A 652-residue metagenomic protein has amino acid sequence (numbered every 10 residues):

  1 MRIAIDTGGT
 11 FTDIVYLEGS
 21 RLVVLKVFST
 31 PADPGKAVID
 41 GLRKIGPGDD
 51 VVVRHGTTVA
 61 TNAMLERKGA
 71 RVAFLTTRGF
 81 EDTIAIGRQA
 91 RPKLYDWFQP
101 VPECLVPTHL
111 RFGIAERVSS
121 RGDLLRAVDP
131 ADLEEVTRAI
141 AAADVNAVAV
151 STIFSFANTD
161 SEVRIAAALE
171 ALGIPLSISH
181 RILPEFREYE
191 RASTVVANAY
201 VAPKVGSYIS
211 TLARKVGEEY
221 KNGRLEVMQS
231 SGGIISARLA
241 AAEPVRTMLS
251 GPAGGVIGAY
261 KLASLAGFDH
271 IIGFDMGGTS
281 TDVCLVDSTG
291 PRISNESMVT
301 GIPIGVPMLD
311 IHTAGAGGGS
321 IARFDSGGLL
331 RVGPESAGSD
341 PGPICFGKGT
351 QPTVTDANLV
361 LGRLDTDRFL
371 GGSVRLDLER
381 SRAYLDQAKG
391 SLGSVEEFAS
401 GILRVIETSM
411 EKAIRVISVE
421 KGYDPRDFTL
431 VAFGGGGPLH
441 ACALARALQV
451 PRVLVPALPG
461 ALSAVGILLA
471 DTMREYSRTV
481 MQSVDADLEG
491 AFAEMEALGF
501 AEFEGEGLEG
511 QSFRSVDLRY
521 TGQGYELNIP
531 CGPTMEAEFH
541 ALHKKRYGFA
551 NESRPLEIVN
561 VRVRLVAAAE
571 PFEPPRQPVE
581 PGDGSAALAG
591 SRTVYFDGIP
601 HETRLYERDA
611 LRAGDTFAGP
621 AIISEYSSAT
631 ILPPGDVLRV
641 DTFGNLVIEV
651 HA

Functional and structural regions predicted by a protein language model:
M1-A73, R126, P130-A149, T159-I182 (+10 more regions): N-terminal glycine/serine-rich phosphate-binding loop of ATP-dependent small-molecule kinases, especially carbohydrate
A4, D13, V24, F28 (+10 more regions): Conserved phosphate-binding loops in N-terminal lobes of ATP-dependent enzymes of the actin/Hsp70/sugar-kinase
T7, A131, E135, A139-A142 (+10 more regions): C-terminal, non-catalytic interaction/recognition modules in large multi-subunit enzymes and RNPs
I14-Y16, L25-A32, A73-G79, Q99-V101 (+5 more regions): Glycine-rich phosphate-binding loop of actin/hexokinase-like ATP-binding domains
L22-R54, S119-P130, A197-V201, I257 (+1 more regions): N-terminal phosphate-binding loop and adjacent alpha-helix
A149-I153, S179-R181, S230-S231, G277 (+2 more regions): Glycine-rich beta-strand-to-loop/alpha-helix junction loops that act as flexible
S151-V195, A199, I558-P581, D641-T642 (+1 more regions): Terminal amphipathic helices with adjacent charged low-complexity linkers/tails
R181-V216, G460, V465-E494: Metal-dependent DNA phosphodiester-chemistry modules and their immediately adjacent helices/loops in DNA-processing
